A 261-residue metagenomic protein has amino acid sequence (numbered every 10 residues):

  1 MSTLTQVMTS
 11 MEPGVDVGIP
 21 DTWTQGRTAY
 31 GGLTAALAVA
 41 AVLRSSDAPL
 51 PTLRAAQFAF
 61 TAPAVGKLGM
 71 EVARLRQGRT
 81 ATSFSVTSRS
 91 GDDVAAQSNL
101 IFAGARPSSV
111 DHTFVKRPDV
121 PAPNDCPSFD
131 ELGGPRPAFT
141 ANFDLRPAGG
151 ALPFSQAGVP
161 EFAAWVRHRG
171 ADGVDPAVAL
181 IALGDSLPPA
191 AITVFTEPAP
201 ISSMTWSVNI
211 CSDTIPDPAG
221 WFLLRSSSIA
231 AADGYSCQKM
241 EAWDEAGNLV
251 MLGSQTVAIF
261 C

Functional and structural regions predicted by a protein language model:
M1-C261: Terminal targeting signals and extreme-terminal segments of soluble enzymes
